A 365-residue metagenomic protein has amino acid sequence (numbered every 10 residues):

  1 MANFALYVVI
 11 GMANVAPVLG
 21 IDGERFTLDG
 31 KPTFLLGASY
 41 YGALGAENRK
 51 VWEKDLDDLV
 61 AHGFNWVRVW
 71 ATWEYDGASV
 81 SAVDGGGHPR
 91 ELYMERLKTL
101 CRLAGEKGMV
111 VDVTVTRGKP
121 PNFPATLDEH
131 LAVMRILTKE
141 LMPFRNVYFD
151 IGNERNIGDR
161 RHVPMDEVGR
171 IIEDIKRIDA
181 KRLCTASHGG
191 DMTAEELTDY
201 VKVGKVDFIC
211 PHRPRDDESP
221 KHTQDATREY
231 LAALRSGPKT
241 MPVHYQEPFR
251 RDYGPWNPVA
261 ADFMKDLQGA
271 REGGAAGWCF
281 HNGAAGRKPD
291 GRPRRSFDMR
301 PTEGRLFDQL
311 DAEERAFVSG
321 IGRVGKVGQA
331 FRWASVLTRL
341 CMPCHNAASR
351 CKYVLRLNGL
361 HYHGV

Functional and structural regions predicted by a protein language model:
M1-A5, L360: Short, low-complexity intrinsically disordered segments enriched in A/P/G/S/L with frequent Arg, especially at protein
A5-A13: Hydrophobic alpha-helical targeting segments used for export or membrane insertion
M12, T185-A186, H363: Extreme N-termini of proteins with methionine-enriched Sec-type signal peptides or N-terminal signal-anchor
N14-G20, W278: Short small/polar-residue motifs
V18-H212, D217-E218: Active-site mouth of glycoside hydrolases
N146-Y148, G152-D311: Extracellular glycoside hydrolase catalytic/binding regions
H281-V365: Aromatic-rich peripheral "rim/lid" segments of glycoside hydrolase catalytic domains that contact and position glycan
